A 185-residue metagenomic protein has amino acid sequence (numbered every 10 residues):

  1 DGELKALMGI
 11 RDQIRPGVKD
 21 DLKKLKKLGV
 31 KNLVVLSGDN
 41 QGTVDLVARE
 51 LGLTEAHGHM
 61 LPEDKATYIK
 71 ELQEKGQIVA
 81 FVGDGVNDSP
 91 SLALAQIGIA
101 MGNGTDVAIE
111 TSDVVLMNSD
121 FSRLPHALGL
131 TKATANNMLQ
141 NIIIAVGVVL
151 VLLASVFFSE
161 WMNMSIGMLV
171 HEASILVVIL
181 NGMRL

Functional and structural regions predicted by a protein language model:
D1-N87, S91-I97, G129-K132: Cytosolic catalytic headpiece
K27-V30, L51, N87-D88, A93-I97 (+1 more regions): Membrane-embedded alpha-helical bundles of multi-pass transporters
